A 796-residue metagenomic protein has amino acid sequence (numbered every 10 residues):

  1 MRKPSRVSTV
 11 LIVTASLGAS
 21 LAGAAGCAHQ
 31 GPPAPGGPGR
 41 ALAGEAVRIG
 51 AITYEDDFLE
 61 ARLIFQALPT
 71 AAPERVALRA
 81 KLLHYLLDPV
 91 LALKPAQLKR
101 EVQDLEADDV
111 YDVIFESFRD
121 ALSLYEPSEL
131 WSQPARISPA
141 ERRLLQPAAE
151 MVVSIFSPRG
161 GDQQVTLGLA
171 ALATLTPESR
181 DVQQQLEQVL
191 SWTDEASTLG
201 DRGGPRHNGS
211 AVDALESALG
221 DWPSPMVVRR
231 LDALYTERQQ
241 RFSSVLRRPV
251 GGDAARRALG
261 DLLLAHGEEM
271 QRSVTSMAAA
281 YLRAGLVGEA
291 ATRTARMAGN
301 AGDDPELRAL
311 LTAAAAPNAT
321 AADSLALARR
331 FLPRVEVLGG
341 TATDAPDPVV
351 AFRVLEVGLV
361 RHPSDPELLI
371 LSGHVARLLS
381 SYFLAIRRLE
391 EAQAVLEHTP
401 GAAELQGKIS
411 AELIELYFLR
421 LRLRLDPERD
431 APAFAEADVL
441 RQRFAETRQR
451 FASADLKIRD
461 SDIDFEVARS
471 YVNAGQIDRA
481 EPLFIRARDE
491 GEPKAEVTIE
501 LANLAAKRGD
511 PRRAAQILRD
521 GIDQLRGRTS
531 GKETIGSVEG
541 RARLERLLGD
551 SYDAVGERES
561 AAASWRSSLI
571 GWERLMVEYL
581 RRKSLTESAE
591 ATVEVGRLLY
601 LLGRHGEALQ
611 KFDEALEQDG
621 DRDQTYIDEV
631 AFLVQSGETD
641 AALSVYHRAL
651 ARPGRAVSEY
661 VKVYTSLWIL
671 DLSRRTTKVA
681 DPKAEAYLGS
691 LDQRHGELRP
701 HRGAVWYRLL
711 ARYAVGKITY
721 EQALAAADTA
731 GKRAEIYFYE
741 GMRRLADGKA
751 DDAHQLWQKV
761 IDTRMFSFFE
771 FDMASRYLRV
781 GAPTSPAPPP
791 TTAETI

Functional and structural regions predicted by a protein language model:
G50, H84, S154, A279 (+15 more regions): Residue-level recognition of tetratricopeptide repeat
F65, F118, L169, L215 (+13 more regions): Hydrophobic/aromatic packing residues within the alpha-helices of TPR/SEL1-like helical repeat arrays
P73, E126, P177, W222-P223 (+16 more regions): Short coil turns that delineate tetratricopeptide repeat
